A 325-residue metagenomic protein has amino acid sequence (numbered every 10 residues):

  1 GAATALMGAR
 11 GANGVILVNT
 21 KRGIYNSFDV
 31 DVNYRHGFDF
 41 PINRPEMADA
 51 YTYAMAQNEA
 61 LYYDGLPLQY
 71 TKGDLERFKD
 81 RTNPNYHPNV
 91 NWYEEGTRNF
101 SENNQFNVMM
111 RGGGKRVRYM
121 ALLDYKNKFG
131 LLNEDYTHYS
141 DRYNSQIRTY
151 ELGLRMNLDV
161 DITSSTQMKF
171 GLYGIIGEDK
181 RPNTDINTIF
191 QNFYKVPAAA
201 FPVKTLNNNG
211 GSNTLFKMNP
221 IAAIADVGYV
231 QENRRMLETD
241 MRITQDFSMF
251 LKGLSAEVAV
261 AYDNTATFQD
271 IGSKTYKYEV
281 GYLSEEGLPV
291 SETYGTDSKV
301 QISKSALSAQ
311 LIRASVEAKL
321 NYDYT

Functional and structural regions predicted by a protein language model:
A2-R234, R242-T244, S248: Membrane-proximal, glycine/serine-rich, low-complexity loop/turn segments characteristic of large bacterial
D124-E151, R181-I189, T205, R234-M236 (+1 more regions): Small-side-chain secondary-structure face that scaffolds active or pore-lining regions
